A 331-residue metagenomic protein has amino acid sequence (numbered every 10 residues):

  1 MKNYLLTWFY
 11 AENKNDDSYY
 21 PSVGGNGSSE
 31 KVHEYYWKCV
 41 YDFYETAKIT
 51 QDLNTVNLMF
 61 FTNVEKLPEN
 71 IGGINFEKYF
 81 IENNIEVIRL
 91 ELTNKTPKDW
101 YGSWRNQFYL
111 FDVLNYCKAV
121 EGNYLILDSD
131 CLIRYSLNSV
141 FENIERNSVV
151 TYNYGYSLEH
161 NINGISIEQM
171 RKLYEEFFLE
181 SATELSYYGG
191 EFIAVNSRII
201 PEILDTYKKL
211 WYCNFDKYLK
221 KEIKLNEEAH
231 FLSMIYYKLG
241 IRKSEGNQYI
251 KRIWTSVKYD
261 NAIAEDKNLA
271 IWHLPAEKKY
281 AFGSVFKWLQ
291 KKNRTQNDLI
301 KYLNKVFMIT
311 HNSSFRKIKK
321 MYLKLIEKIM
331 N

Functional and structural regions predicted by a protein language model:
M1-P97, A119-V120, M308-N331: N-terminal anchoring/stem segment of glycosyltransferases
L5-T7, N57-F61, L125-D128, I133 (+3 more regions): A structural signal for short, well-ordered beta-strand segments and their strand-loop junctions that often border
W37-Y41, Q107-F111, G190, L225-H230: Conserved glycosyltransferase catalytic-site signature
R89, Y109-H160: GT-A fold catalytic core of metal-dependent nucleotide-sugar glycosyltransferases, centered on the diacidic
D99-Y109: A short, glycine-/small-residue-rich helix N-cap motif at loop->alpha-helix starts within glycosyltransferase
L137-L210: Conserved catalytic core of nucleotide-sugar-dependent glycosyltransferases
E180-K279: Catalytic core and acceptor-binding pocket of nucleotide-sugar-dependent glycosyltransferases
K258-N331: Long, low-complexity C-terminal extensions of enzymes
